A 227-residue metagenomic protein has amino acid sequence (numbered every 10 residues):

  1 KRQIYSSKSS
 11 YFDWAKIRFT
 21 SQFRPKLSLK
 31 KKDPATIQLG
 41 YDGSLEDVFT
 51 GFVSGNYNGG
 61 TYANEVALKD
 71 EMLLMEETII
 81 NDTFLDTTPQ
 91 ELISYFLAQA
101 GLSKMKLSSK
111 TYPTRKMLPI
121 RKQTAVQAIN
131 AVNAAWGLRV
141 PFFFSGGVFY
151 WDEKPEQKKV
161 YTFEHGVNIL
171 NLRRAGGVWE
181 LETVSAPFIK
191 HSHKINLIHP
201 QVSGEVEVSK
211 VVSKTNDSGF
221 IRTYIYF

Functional and structural regions predicted by a protein language model:
K1-S28, E71-L73, P155-F227: Juxtamembrane "anchor/assembly" segments of surface/extracellular structural proteins
T20-G101: Surface-exposed cap/loop segments at beta↔alpha junctions
L27, F84-P89, M117-T124, P187: Extracytoplasmic/periplasmic, Sec-exported soluble proteins
S44-L45, G59-G60, F142, T215-S218: Short glycine/serine/proline-enriched coil/turn segments at secondary-structure junctions
T50, Q90-S94, V126-N130, I189-H193: Extracytoplasmic/secreted envelope proteins and their assembly/folding machinery, especially bacterial periplasmic
A63-M75, K106-A175: Short beta-strand-centered interaction patches in the first periplasmic/extracellular domains of large envelope
S103, R139, V202: LysM (lysin motif) carbohydrate-binding repeats in extracellular/periplasmic proteins that recognize
